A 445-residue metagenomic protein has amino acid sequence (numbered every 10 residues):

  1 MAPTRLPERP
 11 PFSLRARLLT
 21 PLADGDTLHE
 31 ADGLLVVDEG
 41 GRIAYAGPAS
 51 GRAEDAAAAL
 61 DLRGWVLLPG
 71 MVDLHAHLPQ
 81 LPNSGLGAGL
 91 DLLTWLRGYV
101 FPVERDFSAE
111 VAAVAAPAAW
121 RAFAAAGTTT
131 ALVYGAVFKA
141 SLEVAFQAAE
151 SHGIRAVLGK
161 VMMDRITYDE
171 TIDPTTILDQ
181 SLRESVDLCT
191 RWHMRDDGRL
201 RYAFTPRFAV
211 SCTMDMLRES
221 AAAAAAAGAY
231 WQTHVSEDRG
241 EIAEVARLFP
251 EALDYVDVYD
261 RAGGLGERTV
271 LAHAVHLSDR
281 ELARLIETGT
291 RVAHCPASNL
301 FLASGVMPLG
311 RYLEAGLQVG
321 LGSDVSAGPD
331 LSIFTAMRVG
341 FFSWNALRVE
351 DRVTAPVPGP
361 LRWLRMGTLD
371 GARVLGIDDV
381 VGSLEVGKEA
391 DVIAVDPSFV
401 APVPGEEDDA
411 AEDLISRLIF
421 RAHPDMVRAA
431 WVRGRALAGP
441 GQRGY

Functional and structural regions predicted by a protein language model:
M1-E54, W65: N-terminal metal-binding scaffold of metallo-dependent hydrolase/deaminase domains
R5-R15, A53-T94, P117, A124-A125: Replace "His-x-His-based motif
R17, L35, G41, G64 (+15 more regions): Divalent metal-coordination and catalytic microenvironments
P82-V114, K160, R165-L178, D238-G266 (+2 more regions): Active-site gating loops and adjacent loop-to-helix segments of metal-dependent hydrolytic enzymes
S84-I154, L182-D197: Alpha-helical scaffold segments that flank or form the walls of functional sites
A140, A145-A274: Metal-coordinating catalytic core of metallo-dependent amide/deamination hydrolases
R261-R268, L309-P402: His/Asp/Glu-enriched, well-ordered alpha-helical/loop segment that forms or immediately abuts the divalent-metal
E389-Y445: C-terminal cap of metal-dependent C-N hydrolases
